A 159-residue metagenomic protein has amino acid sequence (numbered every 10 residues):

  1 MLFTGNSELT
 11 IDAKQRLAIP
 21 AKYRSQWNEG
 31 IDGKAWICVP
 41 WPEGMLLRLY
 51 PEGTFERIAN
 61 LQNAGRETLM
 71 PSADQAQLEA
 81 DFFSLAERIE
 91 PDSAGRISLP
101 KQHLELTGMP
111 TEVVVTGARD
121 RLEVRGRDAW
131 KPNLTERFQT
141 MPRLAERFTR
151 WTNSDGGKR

Functional and structural regions predicted by a protein language model:
M1-G5, F83: A cross-kingdom feature marking solvent-exposed beta-strand/loop segments within repeated, beta-rich binding/scaffold
T4-L17, A21-L47, G53: A positional/architectural concept
Q15-I19, L49, G95-L99, L122-V124: Short, structured motif recognition centered on aromatic/hydrophobic residues
S25-Q26, E56-I58, W130-L134: Short, charged/polar, Gly/Pro-enriched secondary-structure boundary elements
E29-M45, E105-W130, P142: A short beta-strand-loop micro-motif that forms or neighbors metal/cofactor- and ligand-binding patches at active-site
E52-L85: Helix-adjacent hinge/juxtasegments
E87-P110: Beta-rich strand-turn-strand
D128-R159: Short, Lys/Arg-rich amphipathic alpha-helical interaction segments that bind nucleic acids or acidic protein surfaces
